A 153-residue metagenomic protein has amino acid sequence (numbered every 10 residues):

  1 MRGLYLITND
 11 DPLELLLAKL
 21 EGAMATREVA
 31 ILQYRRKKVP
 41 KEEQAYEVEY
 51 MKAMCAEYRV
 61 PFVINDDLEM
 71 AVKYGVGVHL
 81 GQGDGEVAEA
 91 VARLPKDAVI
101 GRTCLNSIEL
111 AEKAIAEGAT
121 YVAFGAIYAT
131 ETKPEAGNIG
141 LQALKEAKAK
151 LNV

Functional and structural regions predicted by a protein language model:
M1-E86, R93-T120, A136: Conserved N-terminal beta1-alpha1 strand-loop-helix module at the mouth
G85-A88, E131: A short, polar/charged loop-to-alpha-helix boundary motif
A90-V91, A147: Broad structural signal for hydrophobic residues in well-ordered alpha-helices, predominantly aliphatic
T120-V153: Active-site/ligand-binding-proximal alpha/beta "capping" segment
